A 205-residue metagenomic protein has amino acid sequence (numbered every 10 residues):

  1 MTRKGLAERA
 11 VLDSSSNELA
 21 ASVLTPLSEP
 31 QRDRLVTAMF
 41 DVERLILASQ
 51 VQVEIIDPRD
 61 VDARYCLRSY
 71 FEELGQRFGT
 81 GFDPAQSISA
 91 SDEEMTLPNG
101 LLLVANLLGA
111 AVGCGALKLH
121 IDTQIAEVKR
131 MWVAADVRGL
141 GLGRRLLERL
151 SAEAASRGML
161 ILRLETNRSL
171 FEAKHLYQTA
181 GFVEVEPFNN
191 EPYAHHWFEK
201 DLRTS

Functional and structural regions predicted by a protein language model:
M1-S15: Basic, amphipathic "hinge/linker" alpha-helix immediately C-terminal to the N-terminal HTH DNA-binding motif
T2, G109, G141: Conserved G/P- and acidic residue-centered "switch" motifs that form tight phosphate/ATP-binding loops in soluble
S14-E54, P58: Terminal interaction helix/tail motif
L45, V51, I55-R59, L160-R163 (+2 more regions): C-terminal "cap" of GNAT-fold acetyltransferases
A48, I55-I125, K129, A134 (+4 more regions): Acetyl-CoA-dependent GNAT
L107, A134-D136, L140, R168-S169: Active-site acidic-Proline motif in GNAT/NAT acetyltransferases
L140, R144, E148: Residues forming the Rossmann-fold NAD(P)(H) cofactor-binding site
L147, A152-T166: Conserved GNAT acetyl-CoA-binding A-motif
